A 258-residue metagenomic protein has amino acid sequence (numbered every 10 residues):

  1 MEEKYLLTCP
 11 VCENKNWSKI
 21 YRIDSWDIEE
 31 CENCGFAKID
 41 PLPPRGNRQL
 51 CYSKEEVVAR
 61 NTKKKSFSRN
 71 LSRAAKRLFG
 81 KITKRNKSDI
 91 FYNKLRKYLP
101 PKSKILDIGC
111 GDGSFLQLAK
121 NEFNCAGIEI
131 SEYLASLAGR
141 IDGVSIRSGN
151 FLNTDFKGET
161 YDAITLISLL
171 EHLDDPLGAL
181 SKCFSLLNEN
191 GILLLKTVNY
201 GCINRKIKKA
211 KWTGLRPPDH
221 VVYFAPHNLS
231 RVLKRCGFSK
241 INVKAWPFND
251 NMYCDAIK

Functional and structural regions predicted by a protein language model:
M1-I167, L177-L180, K244-I257: Conserved N-terminal segment of class I S-adenosyl-L-methionine
S168-H172: A short His-aromatic
D174-G178, R205: Short N-terminal helix/helix-N-cap motif within the alpha/beta-hydrolase-1
L177-I192: A short glycine-rich, Lys/Arg-flanked "PGG" loop and its adjoining helix->strand segment in the class I
L195-V222, H227-V232: Short, glycine-/aromatic-enriched active-site segment of Class I SAM-dependent methyltransferases
R235-F238: A structural motif corresponding to the C-terminal end of an alpha-helix and its immediate exit/capping segment
